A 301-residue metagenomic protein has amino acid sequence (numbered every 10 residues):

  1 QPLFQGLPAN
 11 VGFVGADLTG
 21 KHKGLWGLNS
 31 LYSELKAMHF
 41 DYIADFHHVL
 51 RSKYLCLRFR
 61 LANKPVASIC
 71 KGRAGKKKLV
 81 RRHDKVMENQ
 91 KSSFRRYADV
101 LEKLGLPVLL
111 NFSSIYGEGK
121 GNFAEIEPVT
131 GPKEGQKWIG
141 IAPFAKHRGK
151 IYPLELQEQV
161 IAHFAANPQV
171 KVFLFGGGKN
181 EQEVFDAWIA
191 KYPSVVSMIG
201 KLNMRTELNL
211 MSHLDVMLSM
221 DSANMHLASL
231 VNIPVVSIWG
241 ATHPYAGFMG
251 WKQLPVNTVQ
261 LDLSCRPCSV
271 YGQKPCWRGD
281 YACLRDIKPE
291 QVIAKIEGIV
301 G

Functional and structural regions predicted by a protein language model:
Q1-G301: Catalytic machinery of carbohydrate-active enzymes, primarily nucleotide-sugar-dependent glycosyltransferases
